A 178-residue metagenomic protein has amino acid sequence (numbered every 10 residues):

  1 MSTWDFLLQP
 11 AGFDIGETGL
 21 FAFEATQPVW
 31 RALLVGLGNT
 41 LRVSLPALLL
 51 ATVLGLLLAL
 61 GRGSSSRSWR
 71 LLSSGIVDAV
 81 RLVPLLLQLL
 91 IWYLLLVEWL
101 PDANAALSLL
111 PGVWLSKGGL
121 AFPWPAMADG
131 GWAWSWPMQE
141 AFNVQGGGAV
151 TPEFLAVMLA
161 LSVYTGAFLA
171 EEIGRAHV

Functional and structural regions predicted by a protein language model:
M1-H177: Transmembrane alpha-helices and adjacent helix-loop boundaries
